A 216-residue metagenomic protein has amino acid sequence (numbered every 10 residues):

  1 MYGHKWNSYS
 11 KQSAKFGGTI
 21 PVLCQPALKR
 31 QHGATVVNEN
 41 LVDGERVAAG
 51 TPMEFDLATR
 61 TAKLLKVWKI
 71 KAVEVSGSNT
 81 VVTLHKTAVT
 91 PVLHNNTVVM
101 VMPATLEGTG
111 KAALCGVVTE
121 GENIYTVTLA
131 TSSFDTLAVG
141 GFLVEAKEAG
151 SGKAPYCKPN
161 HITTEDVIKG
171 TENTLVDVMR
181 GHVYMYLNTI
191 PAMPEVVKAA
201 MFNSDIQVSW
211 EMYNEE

Functional and structural regions predicted by a protein language model:
M1-E216: Surface-exposed, low-hydrophobicity beta-strand/loop segments enriched in small/polar/acidic residues
